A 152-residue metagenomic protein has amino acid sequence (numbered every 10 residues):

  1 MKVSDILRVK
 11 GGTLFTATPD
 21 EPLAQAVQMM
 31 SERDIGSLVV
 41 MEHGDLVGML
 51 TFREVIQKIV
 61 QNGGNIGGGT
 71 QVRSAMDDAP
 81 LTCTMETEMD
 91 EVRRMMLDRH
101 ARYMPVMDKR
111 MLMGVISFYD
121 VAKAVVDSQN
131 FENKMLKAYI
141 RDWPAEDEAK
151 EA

Functional and structural regions predicted by a protein language model:
M1-G12, T51-T84, E88-L97, F118-A152: Tandem CBS (Bateman) regulatory domains
I6, G11-L38, D45-L46, T51 (+1 more regions): N-terminal first-folded block
T16-D34, M41, T82-H100, M107: The conserved cystathionine-beta-synthase
A24, G44, R73-S74, R110 (+1 more regions): Residue-level signal for alpha-helical context at structural boundaries
M30-R33, L38-E54, M96, M104-V121: A glycine-centered beta-loop-beta connector
